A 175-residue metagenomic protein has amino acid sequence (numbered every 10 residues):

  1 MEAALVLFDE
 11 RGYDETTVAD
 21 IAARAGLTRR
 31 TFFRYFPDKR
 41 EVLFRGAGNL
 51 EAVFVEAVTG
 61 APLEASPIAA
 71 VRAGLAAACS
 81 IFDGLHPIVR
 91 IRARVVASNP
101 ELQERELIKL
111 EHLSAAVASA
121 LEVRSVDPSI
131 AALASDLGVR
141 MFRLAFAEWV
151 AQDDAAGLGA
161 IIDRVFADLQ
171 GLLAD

Functional and structural regions predicted by a protein language model:
L7-T16: Short helix/strand-capping hinge loops at secondary-structure junctions that flank key functional elements
F8, D20-A23, F32: Append "Primarily bacterial transcriptional regulators
T28-F36: Short hydrophobic/aromatic patch on the recognition helix
D38-L43, F54: Short amphipathic alpha-helical segment with a characteristic S/N-K-E followed by hydrophobic residues
A52-R92: Hydrophobic alpha-helical connector segments
G84, L110-S135: Hydrophobic alpha-helical bundle segments that form small-molecule/ligand-binding pockets
S119, D154-D175: C-terminal peripheral helix-coil segments that are non-catalytic and often amphipathic
P128-E148, I161-L169: Hydrophobic alpha-helical segments that form the core of small-molecule binding pockets and/or dimer interfaces
